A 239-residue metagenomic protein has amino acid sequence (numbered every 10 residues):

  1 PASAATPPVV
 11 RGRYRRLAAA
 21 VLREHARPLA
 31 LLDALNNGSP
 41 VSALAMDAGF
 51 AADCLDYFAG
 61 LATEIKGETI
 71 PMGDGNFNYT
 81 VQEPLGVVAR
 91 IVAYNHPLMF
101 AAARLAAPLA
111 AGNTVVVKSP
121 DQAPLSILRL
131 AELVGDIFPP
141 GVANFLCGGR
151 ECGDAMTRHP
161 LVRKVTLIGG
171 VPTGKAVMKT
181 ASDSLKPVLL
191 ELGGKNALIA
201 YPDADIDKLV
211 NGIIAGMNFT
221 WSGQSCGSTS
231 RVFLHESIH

Functional and structural regions predicted by a protein language model:
P1-I65, G75: Glycine-rich loop-to-alpha-helix module at the N-terminal edge of alpha/beta enzyme cores
R11, D33, L55, G112 (+4 more regions): Residue-level signal for inorganic ion chemistry
G67-G75, L146-G148, I213: Short gly/ser/thr-rich secondary-structure transition/capping motifs
E68-I137, G141, L185: Conserved small-residue-rich beta-alpha loop and adjacent elements that most often cradle the phosphate/pyrophosphate
F77-N78, F145-R163: A structured beta-alpha segment of the ubiquitous adenosine-cofactor-binding alpha/beta core
A106, K164-I168: Periplasmic-binding protein-like
N113, K118-P120, C147, I168 (+1 more regions): Short beta->alpha connector loops at strand-helix junctions that form conserved, small/polar/Pro-enriched
I137, P172-H239: ALDH superfamily catalytic-core signature
